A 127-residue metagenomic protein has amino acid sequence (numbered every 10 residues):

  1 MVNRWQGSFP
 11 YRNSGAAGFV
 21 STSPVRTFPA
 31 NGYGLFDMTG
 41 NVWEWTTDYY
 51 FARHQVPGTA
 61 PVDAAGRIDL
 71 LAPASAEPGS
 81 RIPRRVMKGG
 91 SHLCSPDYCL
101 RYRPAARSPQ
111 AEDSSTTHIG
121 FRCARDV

Functional and structural regions predicted by a protein language model:
M1-Y11: Short beta-strand/loop turn elements enriched in aromatics
R12-S23, G32, M38-V127: Surface-exposed recognition segments
R26: Acidic/aromatic-lined carbohydrate-recognition and catalytic surfaces of CAZymes acting on diverse glycans
P29: Active-site neighborhood of thiol-dependent amide/isopeptide-bond enzymes
